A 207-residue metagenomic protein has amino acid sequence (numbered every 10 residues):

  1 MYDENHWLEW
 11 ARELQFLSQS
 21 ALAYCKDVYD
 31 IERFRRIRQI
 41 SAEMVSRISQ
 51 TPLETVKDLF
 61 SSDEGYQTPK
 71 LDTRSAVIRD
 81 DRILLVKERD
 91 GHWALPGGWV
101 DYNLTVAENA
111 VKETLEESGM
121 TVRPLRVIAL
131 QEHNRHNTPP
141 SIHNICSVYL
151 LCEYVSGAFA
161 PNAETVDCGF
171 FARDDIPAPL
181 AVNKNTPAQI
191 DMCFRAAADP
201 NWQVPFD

Functional and structural regions predicted by a protein language model:
M1-Y2, V28: Sequence termini and other peripheral, non-core segments
D3-Q15: Short amphipathic alpha-helical heptad-repeat segments
S18-C25: Secondary-structure edge/capping motif, primarily at the C-terminal ends of alpha-helices and the immediately following
V28-I31, R35-R74: Acidic, metal-coordinating catalytic segment for phosphate/diphosphate chemistry, firing primarily on the Nudix
K57-A94, V122, R126: N-terminal strand-loop-strand
P96-G98: Extended, positively charged loop/linker patches that create polyanion-binding surfaces
V100-R123, Q131-M192, W202-D207: Unchanged
